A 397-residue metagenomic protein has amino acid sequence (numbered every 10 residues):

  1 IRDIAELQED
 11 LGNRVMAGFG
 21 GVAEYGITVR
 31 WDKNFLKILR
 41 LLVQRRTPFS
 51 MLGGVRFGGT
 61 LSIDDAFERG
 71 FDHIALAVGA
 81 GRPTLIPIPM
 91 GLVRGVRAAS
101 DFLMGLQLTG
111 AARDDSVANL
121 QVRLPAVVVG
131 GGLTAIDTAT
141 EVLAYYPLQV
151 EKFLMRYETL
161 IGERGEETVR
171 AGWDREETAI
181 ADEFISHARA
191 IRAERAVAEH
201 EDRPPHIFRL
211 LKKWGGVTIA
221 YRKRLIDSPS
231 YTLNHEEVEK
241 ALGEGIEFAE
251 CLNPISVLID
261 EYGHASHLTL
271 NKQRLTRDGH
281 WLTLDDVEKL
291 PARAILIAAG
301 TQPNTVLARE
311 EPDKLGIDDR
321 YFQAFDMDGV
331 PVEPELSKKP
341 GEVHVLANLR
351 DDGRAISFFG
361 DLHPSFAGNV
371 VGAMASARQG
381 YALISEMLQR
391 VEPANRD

Functional and structural regions predicted by a protein language model:
Q8-F19, R30-G59, R69, I74 (+1 more regions): A Rossmann-like FAD-binding core segment of flavoenzymes
G53-G91: Small-residue-rich anion-binding loops in enzyme active sites
I74-L76, A98, V128, I297: Redox-cofactor binding/interface segments in oxidoreductases and associated redox assembly factors
P83-H206, D319-E342: Glycine-rich dinucleotide-binding loop and its adjacent helix/turn
R94-V122, V257-E261, R277-S365: FAD-site-proximal beta/loop scaffold in flavoenzymes
G131, R222-R224, D361: Cofactor-binding loop segments of dinucleotide-utilizing enzymes, especially the Rossmann-like FAD- and NAD(P)+-binding
A135, A347, F358-V391: A conserved FAD-binding loop/helix module that cradles the flavin
